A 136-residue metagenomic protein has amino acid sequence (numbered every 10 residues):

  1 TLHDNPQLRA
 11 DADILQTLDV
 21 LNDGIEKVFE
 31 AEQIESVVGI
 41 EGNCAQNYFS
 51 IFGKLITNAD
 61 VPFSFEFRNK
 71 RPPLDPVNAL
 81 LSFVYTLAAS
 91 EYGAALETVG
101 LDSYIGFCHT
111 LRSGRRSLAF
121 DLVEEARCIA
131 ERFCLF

Functional and structural regions predicted by a protein language model:
T1-F136: Active-site helix-to-loop segments that bind/position phosphate- or nucleotide-bearing substrates and donors across
